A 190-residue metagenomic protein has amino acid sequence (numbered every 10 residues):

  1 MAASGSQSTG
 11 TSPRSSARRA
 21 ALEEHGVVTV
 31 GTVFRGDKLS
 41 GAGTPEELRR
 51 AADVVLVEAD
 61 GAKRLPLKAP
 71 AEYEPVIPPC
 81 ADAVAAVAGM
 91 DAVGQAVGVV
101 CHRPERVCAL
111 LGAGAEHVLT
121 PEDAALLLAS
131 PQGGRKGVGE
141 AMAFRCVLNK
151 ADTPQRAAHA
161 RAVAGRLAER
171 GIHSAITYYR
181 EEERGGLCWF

Functional and structural regions predicted by a protein language model:
M1, H173-E183: A generic structural motif
M1-T32: N-terminal phosphate/diphosphate-binding loop that engages ATP/GTP or pyrophosphate donors across diverse enzyme folds
A2-S12, D53-L65: Generic detector of solvent-exposed, compositionally biased contiguous segments
T9-T11, T29-T32, T44, T120 (+2 more regions): Residue-identity detector for threonine
E24-V28, R50-V55, A83: Loop/turn-to-beta-strand initiation segments
T29-T32, V55-A59, L65, A86 (+1 more regions): General beta-strand structural signal in soluble alpha/beta enzymes
D37-R50, D60-G171, E181, L187-F190: Conserved catalytic-core segment of NTP-binding enzymes
